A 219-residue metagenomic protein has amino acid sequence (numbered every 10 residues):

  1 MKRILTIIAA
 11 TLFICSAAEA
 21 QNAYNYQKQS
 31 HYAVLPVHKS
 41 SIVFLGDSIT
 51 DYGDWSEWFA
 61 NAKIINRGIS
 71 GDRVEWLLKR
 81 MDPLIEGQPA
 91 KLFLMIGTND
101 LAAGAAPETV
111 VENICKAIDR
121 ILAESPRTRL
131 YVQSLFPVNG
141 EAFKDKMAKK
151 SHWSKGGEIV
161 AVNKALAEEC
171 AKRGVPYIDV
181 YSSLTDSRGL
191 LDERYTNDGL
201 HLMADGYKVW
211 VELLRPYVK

Functional and structural regions predicted by a protein language model:
I4-I14: Sec-dependent N-terminal signal peptides
E19-K91: Serine-esterase "nucleophile elbow" of acetyl-processing enzymes
E57-K63, K79-K219: Alpha-helical cap/lid subdomain in secreted, periplasmic, or secretory-pathway luminal O-acyl-processing enzymes
